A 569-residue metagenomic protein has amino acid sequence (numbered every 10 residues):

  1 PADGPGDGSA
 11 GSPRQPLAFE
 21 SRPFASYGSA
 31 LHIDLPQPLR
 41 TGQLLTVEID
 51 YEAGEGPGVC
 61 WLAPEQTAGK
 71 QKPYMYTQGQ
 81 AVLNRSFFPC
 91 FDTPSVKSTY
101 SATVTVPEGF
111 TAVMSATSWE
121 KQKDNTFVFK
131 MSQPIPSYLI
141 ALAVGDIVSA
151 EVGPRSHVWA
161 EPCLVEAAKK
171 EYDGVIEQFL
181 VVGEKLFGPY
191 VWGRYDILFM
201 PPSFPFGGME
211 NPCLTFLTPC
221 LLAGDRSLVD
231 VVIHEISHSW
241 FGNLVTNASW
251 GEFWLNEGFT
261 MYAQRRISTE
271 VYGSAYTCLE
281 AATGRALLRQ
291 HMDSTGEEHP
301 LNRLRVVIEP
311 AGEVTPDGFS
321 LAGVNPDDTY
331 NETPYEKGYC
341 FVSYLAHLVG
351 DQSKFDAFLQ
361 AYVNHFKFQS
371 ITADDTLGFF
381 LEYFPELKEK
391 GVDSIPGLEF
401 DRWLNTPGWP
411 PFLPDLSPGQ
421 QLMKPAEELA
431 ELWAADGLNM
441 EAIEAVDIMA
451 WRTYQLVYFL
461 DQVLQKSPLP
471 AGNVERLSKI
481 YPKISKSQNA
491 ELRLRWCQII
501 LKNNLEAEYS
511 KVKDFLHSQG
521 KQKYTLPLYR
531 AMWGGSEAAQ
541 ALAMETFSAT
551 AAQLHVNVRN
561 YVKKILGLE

Functional and structural regions predicted by a protein language model:
P1-I197, Y330-T333: Acidic/His-enriched low-complexity segments
A2-A18, F24-S26, Q37-T41, P57 (+8 more regions): Intrinsically disordered, low-complexity coil segments
Y27-L31, Y76, F129, W159-D436: Hydrophobic alpha-helical and helix-loop surface patches within well-folded domains that function as non-catalytic
W61-L62, F87, L142, W240 (+4 more regions): Tryptophan-centered motif/residue detector
F110-V113, V349-Q352, E508: Substrate-binding/catalytic groove segments of enzymes that remodel or degrade extracellular structural polymers
P134, L222, I267, L464 (+1 more regions): Short, glycine-/Ser/Thr-/acidic-enriched flexible segments
G145, R265, G273, K466-S467 (+1 more regions): Short loop/turn hinge sites at secondary-structure boundaries
L301, N331-G338, F355, V363-T372 (+1 more regions): Long, ordered, helix-rich scaffold segments
